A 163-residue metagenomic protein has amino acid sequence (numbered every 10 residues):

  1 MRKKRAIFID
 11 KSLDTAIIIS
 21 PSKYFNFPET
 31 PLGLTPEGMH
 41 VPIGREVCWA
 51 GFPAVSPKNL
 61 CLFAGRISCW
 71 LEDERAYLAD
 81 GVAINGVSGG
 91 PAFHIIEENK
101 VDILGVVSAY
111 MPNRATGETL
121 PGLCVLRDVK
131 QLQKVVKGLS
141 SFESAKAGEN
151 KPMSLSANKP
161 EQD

Functional and structural regions predicted by a protein language model:
M1-E72, L104: Serine endopeptidase catalytic core focused on the charge-relay Asp
I17, E74-G81: Short, solvent-exposed secondary-structure boundary/capping segments
P31-E37, D80-A83, S141-F142: Short intrinsically disordered coil segments
G51-A54, L71-E74, I96, Y110 (+1 more regions): Short, well-ordered alpha-helical segments in soluble proteins
V55, D80, L120: Conserved short-loop catalytic and cofactor-binding motifs
V55-N59, G86, A115: Short glycine/serine/proline-enriched coil/turn segments at secondary-structure junctions
G81-V107: Catalytic nucleophile loop of clan PA
I103-D163: C-terminal cap/linker of serine protease catalytic domains
